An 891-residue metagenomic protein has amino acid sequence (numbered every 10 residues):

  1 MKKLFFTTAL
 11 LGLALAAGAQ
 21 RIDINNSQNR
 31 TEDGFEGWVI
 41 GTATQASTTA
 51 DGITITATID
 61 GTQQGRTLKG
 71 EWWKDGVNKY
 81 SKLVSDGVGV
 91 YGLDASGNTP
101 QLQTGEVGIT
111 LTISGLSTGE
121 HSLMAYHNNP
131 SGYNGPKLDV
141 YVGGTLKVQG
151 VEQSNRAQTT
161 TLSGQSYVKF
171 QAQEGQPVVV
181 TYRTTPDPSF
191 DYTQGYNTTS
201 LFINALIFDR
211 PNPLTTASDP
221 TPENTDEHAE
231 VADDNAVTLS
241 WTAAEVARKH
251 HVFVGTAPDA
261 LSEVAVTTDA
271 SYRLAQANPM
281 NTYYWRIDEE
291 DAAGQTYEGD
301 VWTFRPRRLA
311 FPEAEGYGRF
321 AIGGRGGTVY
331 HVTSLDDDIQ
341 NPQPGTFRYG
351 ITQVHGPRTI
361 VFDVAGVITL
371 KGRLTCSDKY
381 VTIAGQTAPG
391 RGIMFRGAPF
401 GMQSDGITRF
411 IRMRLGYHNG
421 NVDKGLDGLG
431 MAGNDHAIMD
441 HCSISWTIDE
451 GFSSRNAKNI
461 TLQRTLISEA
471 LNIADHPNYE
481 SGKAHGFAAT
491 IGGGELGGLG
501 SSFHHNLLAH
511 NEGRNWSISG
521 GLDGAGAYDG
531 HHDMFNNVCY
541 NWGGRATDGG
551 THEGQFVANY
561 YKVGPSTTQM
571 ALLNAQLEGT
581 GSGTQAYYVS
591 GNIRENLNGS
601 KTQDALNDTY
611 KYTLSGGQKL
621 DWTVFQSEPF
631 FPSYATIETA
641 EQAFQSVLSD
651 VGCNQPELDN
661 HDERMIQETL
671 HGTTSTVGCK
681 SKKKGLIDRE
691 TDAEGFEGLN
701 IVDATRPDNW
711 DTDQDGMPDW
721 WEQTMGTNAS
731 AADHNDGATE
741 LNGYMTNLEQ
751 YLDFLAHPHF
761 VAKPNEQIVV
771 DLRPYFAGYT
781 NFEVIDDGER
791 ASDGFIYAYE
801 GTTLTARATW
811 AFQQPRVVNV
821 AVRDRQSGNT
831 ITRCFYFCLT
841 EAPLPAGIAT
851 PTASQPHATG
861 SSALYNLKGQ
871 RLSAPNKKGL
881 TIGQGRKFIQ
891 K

Functional and structural regions predicted by a protein language model:
A19-P213: Compositionally biased, intrinsically disordered or flexible polar/acidic segments
A125, D336-Y349, G356-T382, A388-F395: N-terminal extracellular ligand-recognition/capping segment immediately after the signal peptide
T256, N765-T805, R833-F835: Surface-exposed or secretory-pathway low-complexity segments enriched in glycine-proline and Ser/Thr/acidic residues
E290-R308, T830-I831: Extracellular fibronectin type III
R307, V367-E495: Right-handed parallel beta-helix
F311-I360, N866-S873: Acidic Gly/Asp/Thr-rich repetitive segments characteristic of extracellular carbohydrate-active and adhesion proteins
I360, I383-A384, F395, G406-F410 (+7 more regions): All-beta strand scaffolds that present successive hydrophobic residues in beta-strands
R689-V761: Extracellular calcium-associated, cysteine-rich motifs in secreted modular proteins
